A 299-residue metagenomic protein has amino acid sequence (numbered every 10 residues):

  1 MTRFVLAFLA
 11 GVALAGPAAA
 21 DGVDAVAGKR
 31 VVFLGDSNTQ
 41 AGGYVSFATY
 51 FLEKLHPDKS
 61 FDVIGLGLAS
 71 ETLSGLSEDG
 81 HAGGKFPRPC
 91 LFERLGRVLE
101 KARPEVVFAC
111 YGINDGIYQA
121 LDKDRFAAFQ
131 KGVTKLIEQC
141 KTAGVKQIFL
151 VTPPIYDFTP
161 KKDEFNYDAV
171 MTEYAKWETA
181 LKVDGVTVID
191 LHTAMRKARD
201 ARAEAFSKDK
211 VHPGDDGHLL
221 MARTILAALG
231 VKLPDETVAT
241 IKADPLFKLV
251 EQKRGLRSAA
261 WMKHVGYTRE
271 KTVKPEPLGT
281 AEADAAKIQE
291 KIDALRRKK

Functional and structural regions predicted by a protein language model:
V5-A15: Bacterial N-terminal signal peptides
A19-S70, S74-S77, K85, L95-R103 (+2 more regions): Serine-esterase "nucleophile elbow" of acetyl-processing enzymes
V26-A27, D184, R196, A205-K299: Conserved catalytic region of serine esterases and O-acyltransferases that act on ester linkages in lipids
R30-L34, D62-G67, E105-Y111, Q147-T152 (+2 more regions): Structural recognition of the beta-strand scaffold that forms the well-ordered cores of secreted hydrolase catalytic
L34, V45-S46, G75-E78, K85-A128 (+2 more regions): Oxyanion-hole/transition-state-stabilizing segment in secreted/luminal serine hydrolases and related acyltransferases
S37-A41, L68-S74, V106, G112-Y118 (+3 more regions): Solvent-exposed loop/turn segments at secondary-structure junctions within structured extracellular/periplasmic domains
C110-I117, L136-M171, L191-H192, R199: Active-site segments of SGNH/GDSL-like serine hydrolases that catalyze O-acetyl group transfer/hydrolysis on lipids
A128, F158-L191, D215: Substrate-gating cap/lid alpha-helix
